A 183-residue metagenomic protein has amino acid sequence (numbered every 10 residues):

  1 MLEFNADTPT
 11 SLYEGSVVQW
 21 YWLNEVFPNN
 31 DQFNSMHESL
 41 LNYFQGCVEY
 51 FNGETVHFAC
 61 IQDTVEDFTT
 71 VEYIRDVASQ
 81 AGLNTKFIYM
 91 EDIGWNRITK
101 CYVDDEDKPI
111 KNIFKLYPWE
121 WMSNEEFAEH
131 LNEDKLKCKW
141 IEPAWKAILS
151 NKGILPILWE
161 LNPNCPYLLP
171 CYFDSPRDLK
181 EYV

Functional and structural regions predicted by a protein language model:
N5-V183: Domain-scale recognition of functional cores that engage charged ligands
